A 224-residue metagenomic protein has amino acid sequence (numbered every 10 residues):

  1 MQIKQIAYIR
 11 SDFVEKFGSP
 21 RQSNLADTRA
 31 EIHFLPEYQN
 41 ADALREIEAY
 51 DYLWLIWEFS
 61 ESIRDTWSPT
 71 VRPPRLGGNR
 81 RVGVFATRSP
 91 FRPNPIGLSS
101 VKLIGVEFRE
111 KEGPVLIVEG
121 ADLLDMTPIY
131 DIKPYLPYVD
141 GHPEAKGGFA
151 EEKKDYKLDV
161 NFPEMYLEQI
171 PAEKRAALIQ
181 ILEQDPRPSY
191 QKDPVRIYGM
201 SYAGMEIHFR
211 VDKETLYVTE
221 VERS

Functional and structural regions predicted by a protein language model:
M1-I96, F108-I117, A121-S224: Mixed-charge, low-complexity intrinsically disordered regions
V101-I104: Conserved positions in beta-strands of structured domains
